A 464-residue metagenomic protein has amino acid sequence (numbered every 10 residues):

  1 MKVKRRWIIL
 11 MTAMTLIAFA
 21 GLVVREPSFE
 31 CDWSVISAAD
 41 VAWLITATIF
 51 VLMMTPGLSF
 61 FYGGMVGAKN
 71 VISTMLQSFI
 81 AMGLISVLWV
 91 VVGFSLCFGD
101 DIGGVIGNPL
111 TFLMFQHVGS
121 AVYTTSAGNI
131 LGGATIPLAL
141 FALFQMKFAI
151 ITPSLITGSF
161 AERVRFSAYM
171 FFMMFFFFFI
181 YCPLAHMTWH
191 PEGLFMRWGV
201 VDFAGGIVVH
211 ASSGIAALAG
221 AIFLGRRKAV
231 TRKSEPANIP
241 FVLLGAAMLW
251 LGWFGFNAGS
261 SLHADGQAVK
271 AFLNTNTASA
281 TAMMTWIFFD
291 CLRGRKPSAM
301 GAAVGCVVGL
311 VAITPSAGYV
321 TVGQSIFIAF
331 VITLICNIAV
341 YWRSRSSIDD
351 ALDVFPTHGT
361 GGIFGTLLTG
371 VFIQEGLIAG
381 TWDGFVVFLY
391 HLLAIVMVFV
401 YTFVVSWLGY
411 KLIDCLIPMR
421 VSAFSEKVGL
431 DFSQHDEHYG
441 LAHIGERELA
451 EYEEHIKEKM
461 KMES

Functional and structural regions predicted by a protein language model:
M1-S464: Hydrophobic alpha-helical transmembrane bundles of multi-pass membrane proteins
